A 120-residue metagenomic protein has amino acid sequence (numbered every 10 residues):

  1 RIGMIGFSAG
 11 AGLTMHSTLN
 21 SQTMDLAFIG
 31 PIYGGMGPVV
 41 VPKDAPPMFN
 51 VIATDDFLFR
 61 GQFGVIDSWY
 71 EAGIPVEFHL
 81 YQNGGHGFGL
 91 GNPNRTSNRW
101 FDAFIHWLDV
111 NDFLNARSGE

Functional and structural regions predicted by a protein language model:
R1, P47, P75-E77: Residues at the starts of beta-strands that form the adenosine-phosphate
R1-A45: Primarily recognizes the serine-hydrolase "nucleophile elbow" in alpha/beta-hydrolase and SGNH/GDSL folds
G12-L13, R60-G64, R99, A103-H106: Extracytoplasmic/secreted proteins, especially bacterial periplasmic and envelope-associated proteins
L19-N20, D67, E71: Short, well-ordered alpha-helices that flank and scaffold nucleotide-derived cofactor binding pockets
F49-I52: Short beta-strand/loop motif that positions the catalytic acidic residue of the alpha/beta-hydrolase fold
T54-R60: Acidic catalytic loop of the alpha/beta-hydrolase fold
Y70-E120: C-terminal catalytic histidine-bearing segment of alpha/beta-hydrolase fold enzymes
